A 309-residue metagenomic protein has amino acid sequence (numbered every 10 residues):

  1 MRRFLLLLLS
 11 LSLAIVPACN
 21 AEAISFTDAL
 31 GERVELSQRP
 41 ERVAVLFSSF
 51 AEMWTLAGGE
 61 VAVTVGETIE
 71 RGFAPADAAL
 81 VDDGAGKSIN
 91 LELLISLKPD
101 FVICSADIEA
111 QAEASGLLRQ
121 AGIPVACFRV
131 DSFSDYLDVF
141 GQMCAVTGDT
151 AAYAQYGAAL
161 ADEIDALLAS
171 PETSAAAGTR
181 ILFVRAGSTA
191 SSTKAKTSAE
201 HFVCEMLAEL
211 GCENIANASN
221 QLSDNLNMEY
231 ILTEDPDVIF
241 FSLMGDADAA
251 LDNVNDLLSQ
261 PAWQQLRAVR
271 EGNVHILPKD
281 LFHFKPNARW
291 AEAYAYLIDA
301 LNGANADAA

Functional and structural regions predicted by a protein language model:
R3-L5, L9, I15-S49, T150-V184 (+3 more regions): Bacterial Sec-exported substrate-binding components of ABC uptake systems
A29-G31, A79-L91, S219-M228: Short helix-initiation/N-cap motifs at beta->coil->alpha
V45-L97, F101-I108, C212-I215: A short, structured surface patch at a secondary-structure boundary
F47, A106-D107, R185, S219 (+1 more regions): Short secondary-structure boundary segments
T68-F73, T193-S223: Alpha-helical, coiled-coil/dimerization segments enriched in small aliphatic residues
N90-C104, I123, N227-F241: Proline-aspartate-enriched helix->loop->beta-strand connector
A110-E113, R129-Q142, G178-F202, D248: Extracytoplasmic ligand-binding site segments that recognize negatively charged/polar headgroups
D135-A145, A151-A154, A158, A169 (+1 more regions): Structured C-terminal subdomain patch of bacterial secreted/periplasmic proteins
